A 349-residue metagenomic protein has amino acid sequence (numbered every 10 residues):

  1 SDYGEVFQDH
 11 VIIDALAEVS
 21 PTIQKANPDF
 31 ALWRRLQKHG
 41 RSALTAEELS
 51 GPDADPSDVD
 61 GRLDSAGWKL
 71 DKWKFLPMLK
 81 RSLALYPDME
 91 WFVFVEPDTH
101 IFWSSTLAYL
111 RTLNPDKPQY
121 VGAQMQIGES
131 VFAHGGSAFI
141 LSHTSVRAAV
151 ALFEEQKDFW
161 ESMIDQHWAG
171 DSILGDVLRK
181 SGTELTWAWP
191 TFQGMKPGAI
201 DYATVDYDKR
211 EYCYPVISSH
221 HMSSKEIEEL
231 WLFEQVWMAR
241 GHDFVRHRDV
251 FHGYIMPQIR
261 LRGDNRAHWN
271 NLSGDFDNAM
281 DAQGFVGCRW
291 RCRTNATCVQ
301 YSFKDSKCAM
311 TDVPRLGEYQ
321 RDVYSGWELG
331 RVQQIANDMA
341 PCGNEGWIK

Functional and structural regions predicted by a protein language model:
D2-M89: Active-site-proximal specificity loops/subdomain of glycosyltransferases
D9-I13, S104-A108, G136-S137, L152-E154 (+3 more regions): Short coil/turn segments at secondary-structure boundaries
S65-A66, D158-Q166, F276-A279: Active-site rim elements
K72-L79, M89, T99, W103 (+4 more regions): Generic preference for well-ordered alpha-helical elements
F92: Short aromatic/hydrophobic "clamp" motif used to bind/position activated sugar donors
V95-P97: Active-site acidic Asp-centered loop
T99-D176, K180, G241-V250: Conserved catalytic core of nucleotide-sugar-dependent glycosyltransferases
Q166, S172, V177-K349: C-terminal catalytic/acceptor-binding lobe
